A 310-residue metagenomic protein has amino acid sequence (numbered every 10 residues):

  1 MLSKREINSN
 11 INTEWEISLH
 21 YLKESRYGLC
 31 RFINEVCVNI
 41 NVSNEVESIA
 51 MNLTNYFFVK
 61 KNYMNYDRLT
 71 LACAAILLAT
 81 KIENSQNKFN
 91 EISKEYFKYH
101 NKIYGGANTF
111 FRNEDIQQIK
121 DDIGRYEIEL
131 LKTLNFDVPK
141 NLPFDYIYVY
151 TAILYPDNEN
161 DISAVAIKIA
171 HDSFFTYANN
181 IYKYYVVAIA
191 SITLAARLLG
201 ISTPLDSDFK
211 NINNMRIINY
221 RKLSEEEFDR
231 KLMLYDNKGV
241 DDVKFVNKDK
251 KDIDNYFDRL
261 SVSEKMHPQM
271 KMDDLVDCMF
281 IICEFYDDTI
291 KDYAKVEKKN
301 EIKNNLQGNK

Functional and structural regions predicted by a protein language model:
M1-K310: Non-catalytic, interaction-prone regions of core transcription and DNA-replication machinery
